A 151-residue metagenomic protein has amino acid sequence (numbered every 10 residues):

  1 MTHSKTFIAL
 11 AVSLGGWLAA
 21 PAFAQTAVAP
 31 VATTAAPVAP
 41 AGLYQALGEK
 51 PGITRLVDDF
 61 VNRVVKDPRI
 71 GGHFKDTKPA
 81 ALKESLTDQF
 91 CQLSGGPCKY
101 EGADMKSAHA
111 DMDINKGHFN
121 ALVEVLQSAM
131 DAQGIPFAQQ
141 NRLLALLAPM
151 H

Functional and structural regions predicted by a protein language model:
M1-K5, Q25: Positively charged n-region of N-terminal signal peptides that target proteins for export
S4-F7, A39: Hydrophobic alpha-helical context, especially transmembrane and signal-peptide helices
I8, V12, V28-V31: Short hydrophobic transmembrane-like helices used for membrane targeting/insertion
A9-P21: Bacterial N-terminal signal peptides
Q25-H151: Core of compact, soluble alpha-helical bundle domains
